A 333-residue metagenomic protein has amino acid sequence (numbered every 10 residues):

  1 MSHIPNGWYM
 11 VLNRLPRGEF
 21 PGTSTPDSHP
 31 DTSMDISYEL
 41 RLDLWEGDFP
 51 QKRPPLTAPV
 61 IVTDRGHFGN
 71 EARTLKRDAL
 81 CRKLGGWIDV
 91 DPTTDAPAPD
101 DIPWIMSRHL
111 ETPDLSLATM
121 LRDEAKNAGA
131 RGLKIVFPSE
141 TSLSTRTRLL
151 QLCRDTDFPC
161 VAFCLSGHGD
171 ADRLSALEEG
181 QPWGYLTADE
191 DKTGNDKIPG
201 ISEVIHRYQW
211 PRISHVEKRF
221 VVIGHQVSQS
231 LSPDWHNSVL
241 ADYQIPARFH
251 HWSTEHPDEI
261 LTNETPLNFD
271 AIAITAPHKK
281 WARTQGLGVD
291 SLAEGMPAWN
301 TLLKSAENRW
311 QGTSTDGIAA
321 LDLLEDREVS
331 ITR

Functional and structural regions predicted by a protein language model:
M1-K76, H236, A247, H251-E255: Conserved N-terminal beta1-alpha1 strand-loop-helix module at the mouth
H3-W8, S214-F220: A short, charged/proline- and glycine-enriched loop that marks the coil->beta-strand transition at the N-terminal
V11-N13, D35-G47, I61-G69, K76-P97 (+3 more regions): Catalytic beta/alpha-barrel core
P26-S33, G47-A58, A79-K83, A96-I102 (+3 more regions): Acidic (Asp/Glu)-rich catalytic clusters
D48-F49, L117-L121, S144-T145, H256-L261: Short acidic active-site motifs
E71, S116-D123, A319-I331: Active-site glycine-rich loop that binds ribose-phosphate moieties when present
T94-K218: Catalytic alpha/beta core domains of metabolic enzymes, predominantly
E217-V329: Phosphate/diphosphate ligand-binding glycine-rich loop within oxidoreductases
